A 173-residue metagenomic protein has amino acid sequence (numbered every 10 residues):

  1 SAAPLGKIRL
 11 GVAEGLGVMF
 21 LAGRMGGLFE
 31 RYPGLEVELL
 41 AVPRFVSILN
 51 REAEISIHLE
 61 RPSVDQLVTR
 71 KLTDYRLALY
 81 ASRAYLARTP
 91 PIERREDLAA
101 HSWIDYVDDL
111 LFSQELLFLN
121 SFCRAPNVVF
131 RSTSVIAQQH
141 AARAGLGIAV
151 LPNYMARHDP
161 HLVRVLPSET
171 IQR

Functional and structural regions predicted by a protein language model:
P4, R9, R143-G147: Short glycine/serine/threonine-biased micro-segments
L5-D65: Central regulatory/effector-binding core of bacterial HTH transcription factors
V46, N50, P62-R173: C-terminal regulatory
